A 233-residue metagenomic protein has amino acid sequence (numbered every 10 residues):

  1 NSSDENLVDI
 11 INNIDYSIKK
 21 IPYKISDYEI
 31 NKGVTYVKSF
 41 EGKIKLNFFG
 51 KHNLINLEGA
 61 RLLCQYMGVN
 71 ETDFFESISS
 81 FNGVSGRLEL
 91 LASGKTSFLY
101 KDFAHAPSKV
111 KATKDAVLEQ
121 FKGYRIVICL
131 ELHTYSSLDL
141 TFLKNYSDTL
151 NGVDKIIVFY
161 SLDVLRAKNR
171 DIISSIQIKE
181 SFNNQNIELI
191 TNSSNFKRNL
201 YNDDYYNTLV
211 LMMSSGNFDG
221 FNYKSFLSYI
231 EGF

Functional and structural regions predicted by a protein language model:
N1, K101-F103, L130: Active-site flanking residues adjacent to catalytic metal/cofactor-binding acidic residues
N1-F98, G123, I176-F182, Y206: Acidic, Mg2+-coordinating active-site environments of NTP-dependent enzymes
P22, I187-F196: Short acidic-hydrophobic, aromatic-tinged amphipathic segments that line or gate anion-handling sites
V84, P107, A116-N183, N217-F218: Active-site beta-alpha connecting loops in nucleotide-dependent enzymes
G86, K101-K111: Glycine-rich phosphate/pyrophosphate-binding beta-alpha loops
L88, D102, I156, M212: Hydrophobic, well-ordered secondary-structure elements that form the walls of internal hydrophobic environments
F196-D204: Short amphipathic alpha-helix with an adjacent loop that forms part of the alpha/beta core around
M213-F233: Glycine/aspartate-rich loop-and-adjacent alpha/beta segment that forms the canonical ThDP
